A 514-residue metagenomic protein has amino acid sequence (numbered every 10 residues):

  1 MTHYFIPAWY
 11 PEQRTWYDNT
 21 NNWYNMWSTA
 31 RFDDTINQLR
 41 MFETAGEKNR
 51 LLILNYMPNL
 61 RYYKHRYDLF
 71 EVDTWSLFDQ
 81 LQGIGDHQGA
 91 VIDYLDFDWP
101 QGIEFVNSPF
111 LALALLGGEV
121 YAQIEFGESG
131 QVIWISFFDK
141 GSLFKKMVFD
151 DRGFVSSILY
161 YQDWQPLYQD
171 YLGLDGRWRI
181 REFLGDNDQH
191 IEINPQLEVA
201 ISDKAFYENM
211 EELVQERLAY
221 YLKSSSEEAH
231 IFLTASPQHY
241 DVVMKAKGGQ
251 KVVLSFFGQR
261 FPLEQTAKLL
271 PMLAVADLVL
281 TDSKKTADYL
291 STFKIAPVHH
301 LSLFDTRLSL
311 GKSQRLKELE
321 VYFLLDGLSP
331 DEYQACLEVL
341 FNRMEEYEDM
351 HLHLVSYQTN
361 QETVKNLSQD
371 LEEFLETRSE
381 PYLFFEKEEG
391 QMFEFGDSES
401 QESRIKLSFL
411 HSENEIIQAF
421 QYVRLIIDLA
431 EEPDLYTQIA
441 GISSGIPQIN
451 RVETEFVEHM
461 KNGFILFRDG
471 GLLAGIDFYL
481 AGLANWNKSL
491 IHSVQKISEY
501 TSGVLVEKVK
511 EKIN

Functional and structural regions predicted by a protein language model:
S202-Q238: Short N-terminal targeting/anchoring amphipathic segment
A219-S225, Q259-L278: Membrane-proximal helix-turn-helix segments that form the acceptor-binding/catalytic region of lipid-linked
M272-V298: A short, active-site helix/loop in glycosyltransferases that binds the activated sugar's phosphate group
T306-Q391: Conserved catalytic-core segment of nucleotide-activated headgroup transferases in glycan assembly
L383-E386, Q401-S412: Active-site donor-binding acidic/aromatic loop of nucleotide-activated sugar and phosphosugar transferases involved
H411-V423: Short acidic alpha-helix that forms the nucleotide-activated donor recognition element in Leloir-type transferases
Y422, I427-I491, Q495-K496: Catalytic binding pocket for nucleotide-activated donors in carbohydrate/polymer assembly enzymes
E499-N514: C-terminal alpha-helical cap of glycosyltransferases
